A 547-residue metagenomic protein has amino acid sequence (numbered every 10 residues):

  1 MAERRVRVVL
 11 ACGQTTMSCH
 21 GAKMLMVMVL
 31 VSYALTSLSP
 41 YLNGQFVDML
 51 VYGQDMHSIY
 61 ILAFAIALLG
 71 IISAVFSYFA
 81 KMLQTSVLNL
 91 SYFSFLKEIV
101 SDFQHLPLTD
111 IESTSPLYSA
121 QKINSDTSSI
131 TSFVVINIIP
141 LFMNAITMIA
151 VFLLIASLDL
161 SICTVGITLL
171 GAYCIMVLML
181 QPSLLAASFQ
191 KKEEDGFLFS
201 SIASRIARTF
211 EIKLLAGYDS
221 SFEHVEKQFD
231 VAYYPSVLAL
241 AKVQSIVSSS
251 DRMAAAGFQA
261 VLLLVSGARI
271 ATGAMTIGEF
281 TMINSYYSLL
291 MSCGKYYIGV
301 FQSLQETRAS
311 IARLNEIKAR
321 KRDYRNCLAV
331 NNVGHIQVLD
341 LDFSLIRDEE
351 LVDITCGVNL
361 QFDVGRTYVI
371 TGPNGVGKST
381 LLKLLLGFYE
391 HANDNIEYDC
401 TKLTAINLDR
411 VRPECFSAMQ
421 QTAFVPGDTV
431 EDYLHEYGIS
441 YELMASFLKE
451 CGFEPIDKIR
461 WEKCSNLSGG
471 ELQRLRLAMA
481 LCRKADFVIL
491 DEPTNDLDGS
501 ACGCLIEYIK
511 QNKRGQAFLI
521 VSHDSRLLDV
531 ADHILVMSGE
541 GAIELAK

Functional and structural regions predicted by a protein language model:
M1-T36, V51-Y52, M56-L62, A80 (+8 more regions): Membrane-integrated ABC transporters
R4, Q14-H20, L108-E112, S125-V134 (+7 more regions): An intracellular "coupling" helix at the cytosolic face of ABC transporter transmembrane type-1 domains
G21, L25-A34, L62-L69, S73 (+2 more regions): Transmembrane helices of ABC transporter permease
L35-G44, D48, L69-P116, A120 (+8 more regions): Juxtamembrane helix-loop junctions of ABC transporter transmembrane domains
D55, L154-T168, V243-I311: Helix-loop-helix
E194, L198, L214-G217, L289-K318 (+1 more regions): Cytosolic ends of transmembrane helices, especially the final helix of ABC transmembrane type-1 domains
E349, A423-E462: Conserved "ABC signature" C-loop
L386: Helix-to-loop junction immediately C-terminal to a conserved catalytic motif
